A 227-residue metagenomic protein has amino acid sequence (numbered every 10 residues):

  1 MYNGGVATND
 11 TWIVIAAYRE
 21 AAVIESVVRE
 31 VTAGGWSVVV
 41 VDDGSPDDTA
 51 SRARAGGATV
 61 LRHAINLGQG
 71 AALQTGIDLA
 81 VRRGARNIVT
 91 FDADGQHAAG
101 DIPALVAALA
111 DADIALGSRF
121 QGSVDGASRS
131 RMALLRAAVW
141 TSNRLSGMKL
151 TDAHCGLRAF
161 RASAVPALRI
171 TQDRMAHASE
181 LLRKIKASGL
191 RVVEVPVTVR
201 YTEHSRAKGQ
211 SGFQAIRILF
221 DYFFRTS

Functional and structural regions predicted by a protein language model:
M1-E30: N-proximal low-complexity "stem/linker" segments adjacent to membrane-targeting elements
D10-W12, S37, E180: Cell-envelope/extracellular polymer assembly enzymes that use nucleotide-activated donors
I15, V27-V28, W36-S45, L61 (+1 more regions): Short beta-strand/loop segment that forms part of the nucleotide-sugar
A22-S26, D47-G56: Acidic helix N-cap motif at the loop->helix transition within catalytic regions of sugar-transfer enzymes
D42-S51, G95: A conserved acidic beta->alpha catalytic loop
I65-R82, A99-M175, Y201-S227: Acceptor/aglycone-binding surface of glycosyltransferases and processive sugar-polymer synthases
A85-Q96: Short beta-strand-to-loop acidic/aromatic patch adjacent to the donor-nucleotide binding site
K149, I170-D173, L182-R200: Catalytic donor-sugar/metal-binding loop of nucleotide-sugar-dependent glycosyltransferases
